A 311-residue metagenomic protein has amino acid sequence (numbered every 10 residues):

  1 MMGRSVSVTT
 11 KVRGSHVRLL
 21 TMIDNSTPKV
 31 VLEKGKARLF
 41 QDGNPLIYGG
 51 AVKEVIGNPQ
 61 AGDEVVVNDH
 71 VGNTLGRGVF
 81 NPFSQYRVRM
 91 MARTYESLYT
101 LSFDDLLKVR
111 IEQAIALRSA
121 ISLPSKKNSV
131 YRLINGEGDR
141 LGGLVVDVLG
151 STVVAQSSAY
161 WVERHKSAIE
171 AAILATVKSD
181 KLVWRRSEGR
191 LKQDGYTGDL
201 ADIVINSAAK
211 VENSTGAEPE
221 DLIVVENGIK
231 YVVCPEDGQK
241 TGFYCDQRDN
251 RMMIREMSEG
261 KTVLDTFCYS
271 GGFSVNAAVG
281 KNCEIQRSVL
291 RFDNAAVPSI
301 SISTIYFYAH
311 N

Functional and structural regions predicted by a protein language model:
G3-G150, L174, S303: Non-catalytic accessory regions of SAM-dependent methyltransferases
L101-V109, Q113, L117, K178-Y196 (+1 more regions): A short, charged
S102-L107, W161-I169: Short amphipathic alpha-helical segments
I134-D147, E163-F243, M252: Non-catalytic substrate-recognition/targeting regions of SAM-dependent transferases
G150-E163: A short interface-forming secondary-structure element
S214-N311: Rossmann-like S-adenosyl-L-methionine
